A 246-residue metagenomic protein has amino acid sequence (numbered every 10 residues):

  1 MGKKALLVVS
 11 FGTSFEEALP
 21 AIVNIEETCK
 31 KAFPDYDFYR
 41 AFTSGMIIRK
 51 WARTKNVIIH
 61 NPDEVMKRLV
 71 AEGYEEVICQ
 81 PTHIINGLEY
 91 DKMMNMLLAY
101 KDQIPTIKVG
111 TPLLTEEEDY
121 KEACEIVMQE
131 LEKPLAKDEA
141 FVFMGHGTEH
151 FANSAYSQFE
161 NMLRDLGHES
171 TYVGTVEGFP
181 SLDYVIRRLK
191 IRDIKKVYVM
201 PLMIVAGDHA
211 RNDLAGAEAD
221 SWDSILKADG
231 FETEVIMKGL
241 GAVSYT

Functional and structural regions predicted by a protein language model:
G2-L6: Extreme N-terminal starter segment of soluble prokaryotic enzymes
S10, A41-T43, Q80-I84, G174-V176 (+3 more regions): A structural feature that tracks compact, well-ordered secondary-structure segments with a strong bias toward
I22-P34: Short catalytic helix/loop segments, enriched in acidic residues and glycine and frequently bearing histidine
D37-T54, T115, Y172-Y184, G239-A242: Short connector loops at secondary-structure junctions
T54-R68: Glycine-rich, highly charged phosphate/nucleotide-binding loops
R68-T115, E218: Hydrophobic, ordered structural segments
E130-L163, E169-V185: Surface-exposed interaction/gating patches
T246: Conserved small/polar residues in nucleotide/adenosyl-binding loops
